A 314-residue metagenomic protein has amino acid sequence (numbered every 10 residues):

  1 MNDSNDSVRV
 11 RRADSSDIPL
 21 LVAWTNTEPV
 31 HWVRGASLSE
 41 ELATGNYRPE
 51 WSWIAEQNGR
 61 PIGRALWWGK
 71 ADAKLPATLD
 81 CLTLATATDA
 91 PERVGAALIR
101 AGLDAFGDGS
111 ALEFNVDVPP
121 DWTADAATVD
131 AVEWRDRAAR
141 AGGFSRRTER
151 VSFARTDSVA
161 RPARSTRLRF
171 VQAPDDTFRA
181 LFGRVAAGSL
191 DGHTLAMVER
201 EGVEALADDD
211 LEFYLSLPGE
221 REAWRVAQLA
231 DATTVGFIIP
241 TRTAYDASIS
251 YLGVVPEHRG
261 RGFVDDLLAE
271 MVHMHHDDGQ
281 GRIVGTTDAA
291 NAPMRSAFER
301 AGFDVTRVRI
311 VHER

Functional and structural regions predicted by a protein language model:
M1-L38, R164-E204: Short amphipathic alpha-helix that is part of the acyltransferase structural core
M1-N2, P91-A173, H312-E313: Acyl-donor-binding surface of acyltransferase catalytic domains
T25-P29, S37-G109, V116-D121, A230 (+2 more regions): Conserved donor-binding loop and adjoining core beta-sheet/short helix segment in diverse acyl/aminoacyl transferases
G63, G143, T148-E149, G236 (+1 more regions): A structural microfeature
D89-G107, V254, G260-D277, R295-R300: Conserved acetyl-CoA-binding loop-helix of GNAT-fold acetyltransferases
L112-V116, I249, I283-T287: Conserved hydrophobic beta-strand within the GNAT/NAT acetyltransferase core sheet that lines the active-site cleft
R135, A139, F298, F303: Conserved active-site tyrosine of GNAT-family acetyltransferases
M197-A232: A mid-sequence, solvent-exposed acidic-amphipathic segment
